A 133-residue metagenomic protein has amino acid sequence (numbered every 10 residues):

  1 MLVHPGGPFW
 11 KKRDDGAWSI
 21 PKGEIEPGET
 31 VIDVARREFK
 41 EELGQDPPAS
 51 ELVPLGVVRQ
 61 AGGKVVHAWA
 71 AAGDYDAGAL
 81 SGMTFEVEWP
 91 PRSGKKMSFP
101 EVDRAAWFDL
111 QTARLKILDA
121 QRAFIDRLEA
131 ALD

Functional and structural regions predicted by a protein language model:
M1-I20, W69: N-terminal strand-loop-strand
P5-G7, A72-D76, L110-T112: Short loop segments at secondary-structure junctions
F9, A61, R114: Flexible, glycine-rich phosphate/dinucleotide-binding loops and adjacent beta-alpha linkers at cofactor/substrate
D15, I20, A49, G63-V66 (+1 more regions): Short connector loops at helix/strand junctions that flank enzyme active sites, especially segments positioning acidic
I20-L55, D109: The catalytic Nudix box helix
V57-G94, A106, L128: Active-site-adjacent beta-strand/loop module that shapes the phosphate/pyrophosphate-binding cleft
M97-D103: Non-DNA-binding regulatory cores of transcription-related proteins, predominantly C-terminal effector-binding
A106, L110-D133: Charged phosphate-binding loop/patch that engages nucleotide di/tri-phosphates or the phosphate backbone of nucleic
